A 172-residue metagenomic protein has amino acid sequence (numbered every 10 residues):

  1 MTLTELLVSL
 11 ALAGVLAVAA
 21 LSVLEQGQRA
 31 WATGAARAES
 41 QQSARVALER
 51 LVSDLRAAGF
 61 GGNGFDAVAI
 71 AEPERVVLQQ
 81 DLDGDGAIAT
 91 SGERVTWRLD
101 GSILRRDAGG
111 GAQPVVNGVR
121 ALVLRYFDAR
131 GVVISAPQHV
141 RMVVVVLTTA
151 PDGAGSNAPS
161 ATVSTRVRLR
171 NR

Functional and structural regions predicted by a protein language model:
M1-A58: Aliphatic-rich helix starts adjacent to a transmembrane/signal segment
A32-T33, E39, L55-L82: Short, glycine/small-hydrophobic-rich surface segments
A69-V132, S160: Type IV pilin-like appendage domain
G110-R125, V146-R172: Low-complexity, S/T/G/P-rich flexible repeat/linker segments used as non-globular hinges and stalks within
V133-A136, G155-S156: Short, glycine- and charge-enriched coil/turn segments that flank and shape catalytic ligand pockets
P137-V144: Eukaryote-biased detector of low-complexity, proline/serine/threonine-rich segments and adjacent exposed loops
